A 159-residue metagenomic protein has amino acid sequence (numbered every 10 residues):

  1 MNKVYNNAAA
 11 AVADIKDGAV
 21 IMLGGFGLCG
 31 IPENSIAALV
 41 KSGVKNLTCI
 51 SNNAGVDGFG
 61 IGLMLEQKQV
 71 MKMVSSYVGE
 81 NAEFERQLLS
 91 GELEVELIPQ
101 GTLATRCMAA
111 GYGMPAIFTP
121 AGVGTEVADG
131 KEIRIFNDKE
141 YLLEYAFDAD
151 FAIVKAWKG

Functional and structural regions predicted by a protein language model:
M1-G159: Conserved alpha/beta enzyme-core scaffold
